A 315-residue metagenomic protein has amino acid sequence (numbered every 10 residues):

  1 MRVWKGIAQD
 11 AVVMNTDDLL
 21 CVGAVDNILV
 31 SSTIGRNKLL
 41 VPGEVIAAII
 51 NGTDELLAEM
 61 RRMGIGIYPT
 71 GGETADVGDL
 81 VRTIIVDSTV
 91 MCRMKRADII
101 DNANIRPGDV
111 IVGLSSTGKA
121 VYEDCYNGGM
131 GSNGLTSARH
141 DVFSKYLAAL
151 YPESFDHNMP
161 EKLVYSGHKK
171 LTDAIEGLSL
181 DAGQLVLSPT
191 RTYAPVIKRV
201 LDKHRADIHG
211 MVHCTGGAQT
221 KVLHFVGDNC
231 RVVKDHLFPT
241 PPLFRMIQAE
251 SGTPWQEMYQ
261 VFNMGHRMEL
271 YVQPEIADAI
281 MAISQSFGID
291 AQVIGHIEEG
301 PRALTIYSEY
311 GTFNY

Functional and structural regions predicted by a protein language model:
M1-Y315: Helix-biased detector of long, well-ordered alpha-helical tracts
